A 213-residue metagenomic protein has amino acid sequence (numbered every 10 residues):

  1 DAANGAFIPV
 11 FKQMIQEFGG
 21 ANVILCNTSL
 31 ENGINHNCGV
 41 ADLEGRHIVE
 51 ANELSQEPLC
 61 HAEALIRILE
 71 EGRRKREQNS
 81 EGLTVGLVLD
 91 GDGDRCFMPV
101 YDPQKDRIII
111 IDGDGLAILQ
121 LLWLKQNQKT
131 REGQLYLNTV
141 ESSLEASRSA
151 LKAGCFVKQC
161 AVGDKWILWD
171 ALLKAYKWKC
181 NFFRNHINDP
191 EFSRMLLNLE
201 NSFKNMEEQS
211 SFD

Functional and structural regions predicted by a protein language model:
A2-D213: Phosphate-binding chemistry for phosphorylated carbohydrates and sugar-nucleotides
